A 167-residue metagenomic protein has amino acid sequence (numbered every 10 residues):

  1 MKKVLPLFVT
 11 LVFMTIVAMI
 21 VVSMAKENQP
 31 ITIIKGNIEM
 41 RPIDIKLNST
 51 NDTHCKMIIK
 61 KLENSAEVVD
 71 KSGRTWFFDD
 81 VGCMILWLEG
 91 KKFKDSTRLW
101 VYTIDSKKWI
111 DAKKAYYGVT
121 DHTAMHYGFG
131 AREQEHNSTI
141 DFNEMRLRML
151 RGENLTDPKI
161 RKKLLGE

Functional and structural regions predicted by a protein language model:
M1-V4: Positively charged n-region of N-terminal signal peptides that target proteins for export
P6-S23: Hydrophobic membrane-insertion alpha-helices, especially the h-region of bacterial N-terminal signal peptides
M24-M40: Ser/Thr/Pro/Gly-rich low-complexity linker/stalk segments immediately outside membranes or between
E39-S49: Short, flexible, mixed-charge glycine/proline-rich loop motifs that serve as phosphate/nucleic-acid-contacting
D52-C55: Short cysteine-rich clusters marking metal-coordination/redox-active sites
K61-L62: Short, non-ligating residues that shape and space the ligands of small metal-coordination modules and catalytic
K71-D111, Y116-G118: Mature extracytoplasmic domains of secretory-pathway proteins
F129-E167: C-terminal partner/receptor-binding element of secreted or periplasmic proteins
